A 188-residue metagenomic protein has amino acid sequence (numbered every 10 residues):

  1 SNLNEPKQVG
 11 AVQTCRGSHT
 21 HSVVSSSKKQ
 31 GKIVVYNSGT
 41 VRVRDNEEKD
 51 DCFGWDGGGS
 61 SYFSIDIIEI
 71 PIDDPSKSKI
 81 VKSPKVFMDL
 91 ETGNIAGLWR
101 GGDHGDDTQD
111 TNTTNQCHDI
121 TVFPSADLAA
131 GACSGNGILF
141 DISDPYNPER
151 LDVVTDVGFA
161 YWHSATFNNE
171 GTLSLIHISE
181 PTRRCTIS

Functional and structural regions predicted by a protein language model:
S1-S179, R183-R184, S188: Feature marking well-ordered beta-strand scaffolds used for ligand recognition
